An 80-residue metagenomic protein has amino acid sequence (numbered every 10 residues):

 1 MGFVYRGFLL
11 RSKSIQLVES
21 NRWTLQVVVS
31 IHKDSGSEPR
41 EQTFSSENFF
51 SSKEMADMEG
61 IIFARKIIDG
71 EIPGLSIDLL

Functional and structural regions predicted by a protein language model:
M1-D34: N-terminal segment of the canonical double-stranded RNA-binding domain
M1-F3, D34-T43, D78-L80: A mid-sequence interfacial segment
R6, V18-S20, E38-T43, G70: Contiguous segments within soluble domain cores/interaction surfaces
L9, K13, V18-S20, S37 (+3 more regions): Residues in flexible loops and secondary-structure boundaries
T43-L80: Acidic, low-complexity intrinsically disordered segments
